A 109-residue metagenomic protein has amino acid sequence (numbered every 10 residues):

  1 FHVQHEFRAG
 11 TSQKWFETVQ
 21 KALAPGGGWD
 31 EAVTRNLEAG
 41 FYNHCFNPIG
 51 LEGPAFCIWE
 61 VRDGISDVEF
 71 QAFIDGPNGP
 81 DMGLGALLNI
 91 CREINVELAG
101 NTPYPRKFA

Functional and structural regions predicted by a protein language model:
F1-P54, E60-A72, C91-A109: Short S/T/G/P-rich N-terminal loop/turn motif that feeds into the first structured element of a domain
D75-L87: A common structural junction motif
